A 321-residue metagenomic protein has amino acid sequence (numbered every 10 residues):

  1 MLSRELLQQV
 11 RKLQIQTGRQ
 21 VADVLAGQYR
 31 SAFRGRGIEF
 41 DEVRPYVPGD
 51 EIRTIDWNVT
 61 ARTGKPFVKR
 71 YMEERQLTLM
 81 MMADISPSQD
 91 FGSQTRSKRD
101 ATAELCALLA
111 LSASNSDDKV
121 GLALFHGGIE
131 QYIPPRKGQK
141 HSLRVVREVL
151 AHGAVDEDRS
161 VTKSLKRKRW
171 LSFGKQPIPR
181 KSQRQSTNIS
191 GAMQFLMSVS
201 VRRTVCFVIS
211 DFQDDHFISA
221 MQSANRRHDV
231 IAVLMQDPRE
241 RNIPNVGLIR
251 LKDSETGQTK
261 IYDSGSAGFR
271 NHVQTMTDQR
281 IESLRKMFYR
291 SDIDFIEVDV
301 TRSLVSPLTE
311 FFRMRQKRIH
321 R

Functional and structural regions predicted by a protein language model:
M1-A32, P45-D50, V59, V68-E104 (+1 more regions): Exposed, interaction-prone extracellular/peripheral surfaces
F33-G37: A positional/architectural concept
R53-T63: N-terminal low-complexity, intrinsically disordered segments
